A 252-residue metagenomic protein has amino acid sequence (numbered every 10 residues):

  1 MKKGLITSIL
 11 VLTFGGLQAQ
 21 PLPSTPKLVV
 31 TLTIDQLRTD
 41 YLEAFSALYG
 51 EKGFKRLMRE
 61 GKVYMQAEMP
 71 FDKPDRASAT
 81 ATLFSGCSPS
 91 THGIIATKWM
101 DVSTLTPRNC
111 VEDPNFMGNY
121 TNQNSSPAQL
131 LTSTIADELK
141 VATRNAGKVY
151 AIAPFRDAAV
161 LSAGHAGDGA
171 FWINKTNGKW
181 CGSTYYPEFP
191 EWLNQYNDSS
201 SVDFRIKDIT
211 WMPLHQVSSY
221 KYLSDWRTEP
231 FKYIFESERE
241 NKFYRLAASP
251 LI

Functional and structural regions predicted by a protein language model:
M1-T25: Bacterial Sec-dependent N-terminal signal peptides
L22, K62, P127: Cytochrome P450 catalytic-domain "roof"
P26-R38, L57, L83, L139 (+1 more regions): Beta-strand elements within well-structured catalytic alpha/beta cores of enzymes that handle phosphate/sulfate esters
L32, L37, Y49-K52, S78 (+3 more regions): Generic recognition of stable, solvent-exposed alpha-helical segments in well-folded globular domains
R38-A44, A67-P70, T121-P127: Second-shell loop/turn segments in exported
T39-E43, R76, A159-S162: Extracytoplasmic/secreted cell-surface and envelope-processing proteins
E43-T91, K148-I152: Short, structured active-site-proximal loop/turn typified by the sulfatase FGly-forming signature C/S-X-P-X-R
S88, A96-I252: His/Asp/Glu-rich, glycine-adjacent segments that coordinate divalent cations and/or stabilize oxyanion chemistry on
